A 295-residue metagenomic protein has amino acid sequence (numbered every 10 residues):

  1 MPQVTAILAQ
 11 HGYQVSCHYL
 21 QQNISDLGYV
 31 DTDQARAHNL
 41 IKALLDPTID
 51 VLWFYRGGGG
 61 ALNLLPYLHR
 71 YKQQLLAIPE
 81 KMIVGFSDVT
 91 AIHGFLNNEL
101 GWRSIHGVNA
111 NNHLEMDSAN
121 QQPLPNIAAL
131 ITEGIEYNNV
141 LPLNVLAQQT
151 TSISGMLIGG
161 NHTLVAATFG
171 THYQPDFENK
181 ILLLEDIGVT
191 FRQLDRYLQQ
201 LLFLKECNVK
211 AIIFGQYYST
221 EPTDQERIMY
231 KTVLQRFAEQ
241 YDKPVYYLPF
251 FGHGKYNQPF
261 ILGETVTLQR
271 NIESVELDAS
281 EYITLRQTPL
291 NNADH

Functional and structural regions predicted by a protein language model:
M1-T48: ATP/NTP phosphate-donor binding region
S16-Y19, G85, K210-Q216: Short internal beta-strands
W53-A61, Y67: N-terminal glycine-rich "phosphate-gripper" loop used for MgATP/nucleotide binding and carboxylate activation
R70-F95, R103-N109, P244: Short, acidic/small-residue loops that bind anionic groups at enzyme active sites
T90-W102, G254-I261: Glycine-rich, charge-decorated loop segments at or immediately adjacent to ligand/cofactor-binding or catalytic sites
G101-L164: Conserved anion/nucleotide-ligand pocket segment
Y173-Y230: Internal helical hairpin/lid segments
Q216-H295: ATP/nucleoside-binding phosphotransfer catalytic cores, i.e., glycine-rich phosphate-binding loops
